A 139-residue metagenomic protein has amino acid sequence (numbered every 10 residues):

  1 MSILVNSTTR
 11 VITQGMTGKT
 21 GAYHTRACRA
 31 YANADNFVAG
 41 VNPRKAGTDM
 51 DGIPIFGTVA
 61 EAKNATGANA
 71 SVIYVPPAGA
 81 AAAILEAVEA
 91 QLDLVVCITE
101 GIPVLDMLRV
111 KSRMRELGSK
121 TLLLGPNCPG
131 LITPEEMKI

Functional and structural regions predicted by a protein language model:
M1-T8, A60, P134-I139: A short, basic/flexible loop-to-alpha-helix module at the beginning of a structural domain
T9-H24: Glycine-rich adenosine-cofactor-binding loop
T13, A39-N42, V95-C97, L122-N127 (+1 more regions): General beta-strand structural signal in soluble alpha/beta enzymes
T17, D51-G52, A60-K63, G67: Glycine-rich phosphate-binding loops of nucleotide-dependent enzymes
T25, V59, I84-V88: Generic hydrophobic/aromatic pocket-lining and core-packing "Φ" positions
A27-M50, P126: NAD(P)-binding Rossmann-fold cofactor-contacting core
N64-A70, Y74, A78-G101: Rossmann-fold NAD(P) dinucleotide-binding segment
E100-L124: Rossmann-fold NAD(P)-binding glycine/threonine-rich loop
